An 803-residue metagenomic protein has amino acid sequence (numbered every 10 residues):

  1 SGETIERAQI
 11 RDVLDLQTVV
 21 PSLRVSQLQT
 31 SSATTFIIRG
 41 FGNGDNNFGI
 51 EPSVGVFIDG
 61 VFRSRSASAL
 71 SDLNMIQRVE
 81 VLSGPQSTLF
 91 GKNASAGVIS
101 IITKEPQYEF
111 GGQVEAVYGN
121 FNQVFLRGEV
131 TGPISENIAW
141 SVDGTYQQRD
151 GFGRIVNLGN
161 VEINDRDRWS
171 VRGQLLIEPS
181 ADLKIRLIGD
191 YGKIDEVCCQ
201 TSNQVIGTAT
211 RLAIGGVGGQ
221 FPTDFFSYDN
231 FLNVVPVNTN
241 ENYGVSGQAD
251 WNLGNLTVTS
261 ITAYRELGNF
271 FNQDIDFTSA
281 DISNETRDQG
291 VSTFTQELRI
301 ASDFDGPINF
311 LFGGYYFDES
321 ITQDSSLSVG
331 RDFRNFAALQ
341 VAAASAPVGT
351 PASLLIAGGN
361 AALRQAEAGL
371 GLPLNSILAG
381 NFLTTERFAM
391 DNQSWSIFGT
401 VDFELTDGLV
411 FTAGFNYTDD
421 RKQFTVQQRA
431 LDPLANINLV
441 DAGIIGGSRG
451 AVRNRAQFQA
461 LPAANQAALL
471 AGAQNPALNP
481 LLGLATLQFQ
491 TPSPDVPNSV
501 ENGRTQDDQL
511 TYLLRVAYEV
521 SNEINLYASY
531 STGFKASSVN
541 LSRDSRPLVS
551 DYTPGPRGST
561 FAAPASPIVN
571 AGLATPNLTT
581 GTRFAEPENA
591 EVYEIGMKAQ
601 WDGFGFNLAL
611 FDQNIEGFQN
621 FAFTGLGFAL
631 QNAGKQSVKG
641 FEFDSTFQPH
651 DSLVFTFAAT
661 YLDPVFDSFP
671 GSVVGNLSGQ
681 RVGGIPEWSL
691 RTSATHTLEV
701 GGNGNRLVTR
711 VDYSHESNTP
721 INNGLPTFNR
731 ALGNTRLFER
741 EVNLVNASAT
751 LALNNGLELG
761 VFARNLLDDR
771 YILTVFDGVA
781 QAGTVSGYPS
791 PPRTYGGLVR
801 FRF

Functional and structural regions predicted by a protein language model:
S1-E109, I595: Acidic, small-polar-rich N-terminal luminal/periplasmic segments of exported/outer-membrane proteins
T34, E51-S53, R65, N74-Q77 (+9 more regions): Outer-membrane beta-barrel translocator/receptor signature
S100, Q107-E109, E115-V117, E129-F231 (+6 more regions): Periplasmic-side early beta-strands and strand-to-turn transitions of outer-membrane beta-barrels
A116-N120, Y146-D150, Y191-D195, L253 (+13 more regions): Transmembrane beta-strands of outer-membrane beta-barrel pores
F152-N164, C198-F231, I275-N284, S326-T385 (+6 more regions): Solvent-exposed loop segments that connect transmembrane elements
Q248-L253, T257-Q273, E519, E523-S531 (+7 more regions): Membrane-embedded beta-barrel scaffold of Gram-negative outer-membrane proteins
N309-L311, Y315, G605, A609-I615 (+2 more regions): Gram-negative outer-membrane beta-barrel transporters
R334, S652-F655, S714-T727, T750-F803: C-terminal beta-signal and adjacent terminal beta-strands/loops of Gram-negative outer-membrane beta-barrel proteins
